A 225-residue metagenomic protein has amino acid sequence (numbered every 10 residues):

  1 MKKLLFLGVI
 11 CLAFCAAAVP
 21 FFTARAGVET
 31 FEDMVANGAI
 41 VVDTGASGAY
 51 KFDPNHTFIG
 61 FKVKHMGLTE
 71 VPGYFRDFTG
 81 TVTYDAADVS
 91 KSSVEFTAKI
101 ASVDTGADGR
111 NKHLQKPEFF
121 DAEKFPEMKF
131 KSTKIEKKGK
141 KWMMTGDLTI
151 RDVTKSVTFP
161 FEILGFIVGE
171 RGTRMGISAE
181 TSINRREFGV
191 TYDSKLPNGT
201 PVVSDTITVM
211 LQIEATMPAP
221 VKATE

Functional and structural regions predicted by a protein language model:
M1-L4: Positively charged n-region of N-terminal signal peptides that target proteins for export
F6-V9, E225: Short helix-onset patch at the extreme N-terminus, typifying the N->h transition of secretory signal peptides
G8-P20: Bacterial N-terminal signal peptides
P20-E225: Low-complexity, acidic/polar, glycine-enriched regions of mature
